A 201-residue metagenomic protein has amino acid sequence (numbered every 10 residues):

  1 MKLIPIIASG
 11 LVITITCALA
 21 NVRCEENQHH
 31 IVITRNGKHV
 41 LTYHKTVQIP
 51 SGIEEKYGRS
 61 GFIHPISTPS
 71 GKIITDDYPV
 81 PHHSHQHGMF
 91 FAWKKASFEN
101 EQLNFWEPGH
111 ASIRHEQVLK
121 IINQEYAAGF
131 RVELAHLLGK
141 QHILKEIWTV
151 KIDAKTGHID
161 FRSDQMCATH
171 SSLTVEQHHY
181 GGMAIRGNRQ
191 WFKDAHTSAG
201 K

Functional and structural regions predicted by a protein language model:
M1-P5: Positively charged n-region of N-terminal signal peptides that target proteins for export
I6-T16: Bacterial N-terminal signal peptides
I15, T197-K201: Short, intrinsically disordered, charge-balanced linker/junction segments flanking boundaries in proteins
L19-H85: Beta-strand-rich N-terminal accessory domains
H30-R35, A127-L134, I159-F161: Generic recognition of long tandem-repeat/solenoid scaffolds
K38, E133-A135, I147-T149, R162-M166 (+1 more regions): Residue-level recognition of well-ordered beta-strand positions that form the cores of beta-sheet-rich folds across
Y43-T46, E54-G58, F62, D153-T197: Acidic (Asp/Glu-rich), glycine- and aromatic
H83-K155: Extended, loop-rich substrate-binding clefts of extracytoplasmic carbohydrate-active enzymes
